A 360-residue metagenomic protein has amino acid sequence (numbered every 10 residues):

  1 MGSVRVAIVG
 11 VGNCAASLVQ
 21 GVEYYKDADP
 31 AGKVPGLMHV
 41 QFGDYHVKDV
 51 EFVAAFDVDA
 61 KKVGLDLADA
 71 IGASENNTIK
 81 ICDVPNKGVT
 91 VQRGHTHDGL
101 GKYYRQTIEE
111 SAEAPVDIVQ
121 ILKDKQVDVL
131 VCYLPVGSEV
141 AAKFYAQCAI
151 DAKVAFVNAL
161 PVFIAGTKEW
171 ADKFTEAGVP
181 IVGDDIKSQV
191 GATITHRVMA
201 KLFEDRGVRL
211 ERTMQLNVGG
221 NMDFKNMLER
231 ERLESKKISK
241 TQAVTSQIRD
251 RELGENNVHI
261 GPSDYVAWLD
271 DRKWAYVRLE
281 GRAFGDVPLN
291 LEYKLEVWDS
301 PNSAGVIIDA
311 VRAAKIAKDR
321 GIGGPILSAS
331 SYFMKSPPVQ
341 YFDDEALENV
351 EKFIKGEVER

Functional and structural regions predicted by a protein language model:
M1-Y145, L233-I238, A275, F284: N-terminal glycine-/serine-/threonine-rich beta1-alpha1-beta2 phosphate-ribose binding loop of Rossmann-like
V9, K48-E51, K62, D69-N76 (+2 more regions): Active-site-lining helix/loop region of Rossmann-like oxidoreductase modules
G10-A16, L134-V140, L160-G166, K187-T193 (+1 more regions): Gly/Ser/Thr-rich loops at beta-strand to alpha-helix junctions that form or flank small-molecule/cofactor-binding
V127, K153-V154, V179, V208: Short glycine/serine/threonine/alanine-rich loop segments
L130-C132, F156-A159, V182-D185, R212-T213: Short catalytic-loop micro-motif centered on adjacent basic/acidic residues
V136-D151, A159-P180: Rossmann-fold NAD(P)-binding glycine/threonine-rich loop
K173-I186, G207, E211: Rossmann-fold dehydrogenase core element
N302-R360: NAD(P)-dependent Rossmann-like dehydrogenase/reductase catalytic/cofactor-binding core
